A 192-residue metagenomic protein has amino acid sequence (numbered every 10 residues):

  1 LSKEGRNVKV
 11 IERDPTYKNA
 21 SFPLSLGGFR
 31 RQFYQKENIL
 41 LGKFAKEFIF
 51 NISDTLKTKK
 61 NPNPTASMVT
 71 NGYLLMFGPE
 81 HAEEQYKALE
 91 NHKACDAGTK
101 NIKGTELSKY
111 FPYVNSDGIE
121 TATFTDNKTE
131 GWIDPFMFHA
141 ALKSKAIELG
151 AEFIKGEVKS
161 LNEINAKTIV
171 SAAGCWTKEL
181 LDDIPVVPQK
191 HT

Functional and structural regions predicted by a protein language model:
S2-F22: Glycine-rich FAD pyrophosphate-binding loop
R6-V8, T99, I169: Hydrophobic anchor at the start of a short beta-strand that flanks the dinucleotide cofactor-binding loop
K18, A166-T192: Central helical "cap/lid" subdomain
F22-P23, A88-L89, L181-I184: Short amphipathic alpha-helical segments
L26-Y110: Dinucleotide-binding Rossmann-like beta1-alpha1 core, especially the glycine-rich loop that anchors the ADP
N63-L75, A88-N91, C95, N101-G104 (+2 more regions): Helix-loop-beta segment of a Rossmann-like dinucleotide-binding subdomain
A82-E83, H139, S160, W176-E179: Glycine-rich nucleotide phosphate-binding loop and flanking beta-alpha elements of Rossmann-like dinucleotide-binding
K155-I169: Conserved beta-strand-loop-beta-strand element in the redox core of flavoprotein oxidoreductases
